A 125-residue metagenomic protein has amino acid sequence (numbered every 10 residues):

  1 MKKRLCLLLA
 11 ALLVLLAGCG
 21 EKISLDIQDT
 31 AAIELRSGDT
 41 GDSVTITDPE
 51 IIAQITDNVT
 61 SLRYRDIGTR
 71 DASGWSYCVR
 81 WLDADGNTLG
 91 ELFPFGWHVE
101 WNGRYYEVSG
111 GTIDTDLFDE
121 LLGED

Functional and structural regions predicted by a protein language model:
M1-G18: Sec-dependent bacterial lipoprotein signal peptides
C19-D125: Function-determining sites in protein domains
